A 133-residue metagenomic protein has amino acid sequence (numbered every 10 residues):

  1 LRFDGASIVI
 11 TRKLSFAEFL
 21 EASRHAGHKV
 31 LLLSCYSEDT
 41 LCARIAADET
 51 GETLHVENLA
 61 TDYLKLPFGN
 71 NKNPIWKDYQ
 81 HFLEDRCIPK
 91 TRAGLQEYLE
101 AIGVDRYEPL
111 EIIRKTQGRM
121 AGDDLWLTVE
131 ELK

Functional and structural regions predicted by a protein language model:
L1-K133: Phosphate/dinucleotide-binding and metal-coordinating scaffold of catalytic cores in nucleotide-dependent enzymes
